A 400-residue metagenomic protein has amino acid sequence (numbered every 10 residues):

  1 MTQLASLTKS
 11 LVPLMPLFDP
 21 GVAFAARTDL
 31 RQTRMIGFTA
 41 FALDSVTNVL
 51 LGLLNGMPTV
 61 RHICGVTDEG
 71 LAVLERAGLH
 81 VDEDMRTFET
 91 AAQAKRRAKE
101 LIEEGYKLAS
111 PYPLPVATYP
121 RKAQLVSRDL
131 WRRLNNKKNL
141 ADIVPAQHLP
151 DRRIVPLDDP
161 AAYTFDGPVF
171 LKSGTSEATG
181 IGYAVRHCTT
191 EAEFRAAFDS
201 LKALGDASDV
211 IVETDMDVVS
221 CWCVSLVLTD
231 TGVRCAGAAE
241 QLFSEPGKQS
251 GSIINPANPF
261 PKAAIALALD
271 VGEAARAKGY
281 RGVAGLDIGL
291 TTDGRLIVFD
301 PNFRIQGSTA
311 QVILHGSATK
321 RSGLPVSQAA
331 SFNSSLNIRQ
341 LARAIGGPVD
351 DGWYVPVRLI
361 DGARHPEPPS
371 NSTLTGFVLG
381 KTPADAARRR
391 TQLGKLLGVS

Functional and structural regions predicted by a protein language model:
M1-G70: N-terminal "leader" segments that precede or initiate the main folded domain
A40-V49, R61-T164, S176-E177: Conserved N-proximal alpha/beta basic substrate-recognition cap immediately N-terminal to, or forming the N-lobe
W131-D209, I254-A266: Active-site nucleotide/adenylate-binding loops and adjacent lid/helix of ATP-dependent enzymes
F170, V298-P301: Short hydrophobic beta-strand that contains or immediately precedes a catalytic carboxylate
E191-F243, G289-I297: Phosphate-binding site of ATP-dependent enzymes
T214-V219, L226-E273, N302-A329: ATP-dependent carboxylate/phosphate-activation module, predominantly the ATP-grasp catalytic core and closely related
K248-R295, F332-W353: A long amphipathic alpha-helix within ATP-dependent nucleotide-binding catalytic cores
T319-S400: Peripheral (often C-terminal) accessory segments that flank ATP-dependent C-N-forming ligase machineries
